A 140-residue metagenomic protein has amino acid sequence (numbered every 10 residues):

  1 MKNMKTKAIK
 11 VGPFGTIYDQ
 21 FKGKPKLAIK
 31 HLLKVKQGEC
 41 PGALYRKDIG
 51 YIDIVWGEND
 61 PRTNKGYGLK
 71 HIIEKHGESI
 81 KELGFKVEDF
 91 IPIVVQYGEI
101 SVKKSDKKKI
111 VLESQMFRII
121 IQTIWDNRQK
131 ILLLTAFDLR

Functional and structural regions predicted by a protein language model:
M1-R140: Ribonuclease/tRNase effector modules and their secretory precursors
